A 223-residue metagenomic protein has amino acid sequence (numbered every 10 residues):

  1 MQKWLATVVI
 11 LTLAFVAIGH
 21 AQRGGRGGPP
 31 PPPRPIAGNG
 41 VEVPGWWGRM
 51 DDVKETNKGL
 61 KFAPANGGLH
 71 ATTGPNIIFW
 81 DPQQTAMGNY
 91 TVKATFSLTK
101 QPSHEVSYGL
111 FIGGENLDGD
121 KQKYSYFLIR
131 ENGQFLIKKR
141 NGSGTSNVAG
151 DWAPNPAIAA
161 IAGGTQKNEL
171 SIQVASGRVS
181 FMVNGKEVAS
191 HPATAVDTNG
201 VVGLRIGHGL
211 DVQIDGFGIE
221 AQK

Functional and structural regions predicted by a protein language model:
T7-V16: Bacterial N-terminal signal peptides
H20-N39: Disordered, low-complexity segments in secreted/periplasmic proteins that are enriched in proline
K58-I78: Short carbohydrate-recognition loop motifs
T73-G144: Secretory/extracellular carbohydrate-interaction modules and structurally similar beta-sandwich "look-alikes"
V92-A94, A159-F181: Short tryptophan-centered beta-strand motifs in secreted/extracellular beta-sheet-rich domains of glycan-recognition
S143-E169: Short, aromatic/His-centered strand-loop micro-motif at the edge of beta-sheets
M182-V201: Short, solvent-exposed beta-strand-to-loop segments that form ligand-recognition rims of beta-rich domains
V196-K223: Ligand-recognition surfaces built from glycine- and aromatic
